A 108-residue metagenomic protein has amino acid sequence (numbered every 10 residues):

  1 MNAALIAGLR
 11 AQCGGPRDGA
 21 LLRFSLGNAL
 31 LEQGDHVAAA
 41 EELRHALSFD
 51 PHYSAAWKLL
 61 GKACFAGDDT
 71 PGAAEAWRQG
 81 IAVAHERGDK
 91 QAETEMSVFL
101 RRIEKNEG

Functional and structural regions predicted by a protein language model:
G15, F49, A66, V83-R87: Structural marker of alpha-solenoid helical repeat scaffolds
